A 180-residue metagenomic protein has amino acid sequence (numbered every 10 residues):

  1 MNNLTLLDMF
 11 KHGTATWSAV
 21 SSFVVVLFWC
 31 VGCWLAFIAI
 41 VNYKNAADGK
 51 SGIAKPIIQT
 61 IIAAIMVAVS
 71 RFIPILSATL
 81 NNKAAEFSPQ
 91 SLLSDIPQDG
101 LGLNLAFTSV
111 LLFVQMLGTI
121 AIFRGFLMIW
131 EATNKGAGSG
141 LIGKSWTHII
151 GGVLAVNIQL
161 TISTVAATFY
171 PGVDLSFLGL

Functional and structural regions predicted by a protein language model:
N3-K83, G100-L180: Hydrophobic alpha-helical segments involved in membrane association or supramolecular assembly
E86-F87: Extended repeat-based interaction scaffolds and adjacent low-complexity, acidic/S/T/P-biased segments that form broad
Q90-L103: Short membrane-interface loop/juxtamembrane segments of multi-pass integral membrane proteins
